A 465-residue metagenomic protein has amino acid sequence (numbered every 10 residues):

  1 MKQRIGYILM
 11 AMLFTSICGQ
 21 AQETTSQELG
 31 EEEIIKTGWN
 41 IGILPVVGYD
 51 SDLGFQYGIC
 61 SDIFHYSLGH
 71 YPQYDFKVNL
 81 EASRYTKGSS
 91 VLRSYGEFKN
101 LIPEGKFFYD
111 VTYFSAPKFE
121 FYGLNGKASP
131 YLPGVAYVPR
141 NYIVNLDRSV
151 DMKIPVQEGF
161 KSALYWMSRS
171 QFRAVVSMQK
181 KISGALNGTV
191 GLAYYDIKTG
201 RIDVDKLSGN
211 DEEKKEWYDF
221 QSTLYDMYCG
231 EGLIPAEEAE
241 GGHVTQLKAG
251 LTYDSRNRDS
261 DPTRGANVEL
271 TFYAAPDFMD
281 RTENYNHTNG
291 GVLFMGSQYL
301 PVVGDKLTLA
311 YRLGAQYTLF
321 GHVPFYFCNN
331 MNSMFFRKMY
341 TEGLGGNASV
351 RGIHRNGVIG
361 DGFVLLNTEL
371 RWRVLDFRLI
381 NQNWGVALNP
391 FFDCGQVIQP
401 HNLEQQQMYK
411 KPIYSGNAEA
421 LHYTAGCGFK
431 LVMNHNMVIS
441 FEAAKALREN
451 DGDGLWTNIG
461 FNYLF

Functional and structural regions predicted by a protein language model:
Q27-N40, S67-D75, L101-F108, K181-G188 (+10 more regions): Short loop/turn motifs that connect adjacent beta-strands in outer-membrane beta-barrel proteins
E33-I41, Y49-H243, K248, A446 (+1 more regions): Gram-negative/organellar outer-membrane beta-barrel architecture
N40-S51, Q73-R84, L92, A266-D280 (+3 more regions): Transmembrane beta-strand segments that form the barrel wall of outer-membrane beta-barrel proteins
I41-I43, Y57-I59, S90-S94, S170-V176 (+8 more regions): Hydrophobic, lipid-facing positions within transmembrane beta-strands of outer-membrane proteins
I43-P45, V78-L80, F107-V111, G188-V190 (+7 more regions): Membrane-embedded beta-strand positions of outer-membrane beta-barrel proteins
G48-D50, D62-F64, E81-Y85, T112-A116 (+10 more regions): Outer-membrane beta-barrel pore domains and translocons
I59-N79, K248-M295, G426-A443: Surface-exposed extracellular loop regions of Gram-negative outer-membrane beta-barrel proteins
E237, L247-G250, R258-I380, I398: C-terminal outer-membrane beta-barrel translocator/porin domains of Gram-negative envelope proteins and their
